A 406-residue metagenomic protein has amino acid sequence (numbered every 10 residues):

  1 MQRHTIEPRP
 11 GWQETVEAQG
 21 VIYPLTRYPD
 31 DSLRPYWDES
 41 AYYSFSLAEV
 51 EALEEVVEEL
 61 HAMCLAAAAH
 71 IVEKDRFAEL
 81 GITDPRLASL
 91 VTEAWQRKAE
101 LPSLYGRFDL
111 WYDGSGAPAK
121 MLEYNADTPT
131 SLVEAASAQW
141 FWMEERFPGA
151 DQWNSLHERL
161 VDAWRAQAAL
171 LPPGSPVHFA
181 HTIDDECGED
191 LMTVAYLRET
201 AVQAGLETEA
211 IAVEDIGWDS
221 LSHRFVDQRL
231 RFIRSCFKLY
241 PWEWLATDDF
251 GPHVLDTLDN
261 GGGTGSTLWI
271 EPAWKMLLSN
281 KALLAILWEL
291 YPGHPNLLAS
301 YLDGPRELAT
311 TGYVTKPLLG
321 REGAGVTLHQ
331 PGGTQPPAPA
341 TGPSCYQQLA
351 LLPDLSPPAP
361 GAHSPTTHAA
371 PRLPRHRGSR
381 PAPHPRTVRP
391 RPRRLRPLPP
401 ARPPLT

Functional and structural regions predicted by a protein language model:
M1-T406: Preference for protein termini
